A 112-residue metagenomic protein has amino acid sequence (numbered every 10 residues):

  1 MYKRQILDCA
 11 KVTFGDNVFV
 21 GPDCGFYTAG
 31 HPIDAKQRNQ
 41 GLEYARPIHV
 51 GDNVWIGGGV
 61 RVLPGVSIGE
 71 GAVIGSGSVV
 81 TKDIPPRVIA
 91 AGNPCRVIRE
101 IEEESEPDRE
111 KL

Functional and structural regions predicted by a protein language model:
K3-S67, N93, R99-E110: Flexible, glycine/small-residue-enriched loop-and-beta-strand segment within the central core of proteins
T13, W55, V73-G75, V79 (+1 more regions): A generic "structured core" feature
F19, A72-V73: Short alpha-helix at the nucleotide-sugar/activated-sugar donor binding site of glycosyltransferases and closely
V80, V97: Short phosphate-engaging motifs
P85-P86, A91-P94: Acidic, glycine-centered active-site loop in nucleotide-sugar glycosyltransferases
